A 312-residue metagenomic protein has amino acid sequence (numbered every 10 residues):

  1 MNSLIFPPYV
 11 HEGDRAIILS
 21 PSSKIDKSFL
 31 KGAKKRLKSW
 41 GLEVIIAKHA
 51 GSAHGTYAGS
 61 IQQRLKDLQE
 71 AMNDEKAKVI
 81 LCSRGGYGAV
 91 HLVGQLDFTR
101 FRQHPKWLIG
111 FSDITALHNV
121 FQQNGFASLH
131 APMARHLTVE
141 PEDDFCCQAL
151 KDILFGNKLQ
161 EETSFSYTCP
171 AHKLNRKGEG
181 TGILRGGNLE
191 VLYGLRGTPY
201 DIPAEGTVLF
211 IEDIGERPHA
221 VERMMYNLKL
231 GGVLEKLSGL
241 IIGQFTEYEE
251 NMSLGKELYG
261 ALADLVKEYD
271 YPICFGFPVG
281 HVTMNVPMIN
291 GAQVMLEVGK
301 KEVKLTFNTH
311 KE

Functional and structural regions predicted by a protein language model:
M1-K76: ATP/NTP phosphate-donor binding region
K24-F29, R36, E179-I214: Conserved beta-alpha junction segments in alpha/beta enzyme cores
D74-V79, L237: Short acidic/histidine-rich motifs immediately flanking catalytic phosphotransfer sites in two-component signaling
V79-V90, Q95: N-terminal glycine-rich "phosphate-gripper" loop used for MgATP/nucleotide binding and carboxylate activation
F98-F121, A127-M133, Y269-P272: Short, acidic/small-residue loops that bind anionic groups at enzyme active sites
A127-V191: Conserved anion/nucleotide-ligand pocket segment
P203-K256: Internal helical hairpin/lid segments
E247-E312: ATP/nucleoside-binding phosphotransfer catalytic cores, i.e., glycine-rich phosphate-binding loops
